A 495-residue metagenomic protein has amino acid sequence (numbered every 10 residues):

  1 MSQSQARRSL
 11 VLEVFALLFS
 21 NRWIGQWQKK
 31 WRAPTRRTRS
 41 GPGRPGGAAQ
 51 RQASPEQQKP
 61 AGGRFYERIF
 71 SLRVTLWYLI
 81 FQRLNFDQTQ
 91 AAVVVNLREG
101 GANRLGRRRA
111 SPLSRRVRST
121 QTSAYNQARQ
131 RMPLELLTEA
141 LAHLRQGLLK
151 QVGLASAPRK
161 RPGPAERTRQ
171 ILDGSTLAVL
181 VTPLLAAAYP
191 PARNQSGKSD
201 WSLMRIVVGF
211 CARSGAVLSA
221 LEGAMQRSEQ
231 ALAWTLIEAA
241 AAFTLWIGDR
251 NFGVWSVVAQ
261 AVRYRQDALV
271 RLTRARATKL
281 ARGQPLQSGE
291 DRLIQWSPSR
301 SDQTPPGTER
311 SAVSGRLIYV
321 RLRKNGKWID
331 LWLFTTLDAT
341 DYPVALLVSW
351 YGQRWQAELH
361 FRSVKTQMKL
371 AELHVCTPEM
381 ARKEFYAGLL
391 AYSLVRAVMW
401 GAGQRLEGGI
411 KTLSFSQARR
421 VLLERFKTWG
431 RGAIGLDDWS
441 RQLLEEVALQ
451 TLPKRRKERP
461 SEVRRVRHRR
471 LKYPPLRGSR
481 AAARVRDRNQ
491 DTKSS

Functional and structural regions predicted by a protein language model:
M1-V93, L97, R131-M132, E139-A140 (+4 more regions): Single, function-defining residue in the core of a domain
T89-S114: DNA-recognition alpha helix
G106-M132: Major-groove recognition helix of helix-turn-helix-like DNA-binding domains
Q151-L154: Phosphate-interacting basic helix/loop segments used at nucleotide- and nucleic-acid interfaces
